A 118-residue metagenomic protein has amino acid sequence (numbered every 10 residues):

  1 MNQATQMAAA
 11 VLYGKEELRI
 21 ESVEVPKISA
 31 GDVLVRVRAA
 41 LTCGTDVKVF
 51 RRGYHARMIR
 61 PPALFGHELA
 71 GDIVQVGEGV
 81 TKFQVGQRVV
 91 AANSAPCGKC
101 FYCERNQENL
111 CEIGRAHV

Functional and structural regions predicted by a protein language model:
M1-A8: Basic/polar N-terminal segments that are highly enriched at the extreme N-terminus, encompassing both cleavable
E16-I20, G44-T45: Short N-terminal binding/cap micro-motifs at the start of the first secondary-structure element
E24-L41, Y54-E104: Glycine-rich beta-strand-centered segment in the early N-terminal region that forms part of a ligand/cofactor-binding
T45-R51: Cytochrome P450 core scaffold surrounding the K-helix E-X-X-R motif and the conserved "meander" helix-loop region
Y102-E112: Short, compositionally biased
A116-V118: Conserved small/polar residues in nucleotide/adenosyl-binding loops
